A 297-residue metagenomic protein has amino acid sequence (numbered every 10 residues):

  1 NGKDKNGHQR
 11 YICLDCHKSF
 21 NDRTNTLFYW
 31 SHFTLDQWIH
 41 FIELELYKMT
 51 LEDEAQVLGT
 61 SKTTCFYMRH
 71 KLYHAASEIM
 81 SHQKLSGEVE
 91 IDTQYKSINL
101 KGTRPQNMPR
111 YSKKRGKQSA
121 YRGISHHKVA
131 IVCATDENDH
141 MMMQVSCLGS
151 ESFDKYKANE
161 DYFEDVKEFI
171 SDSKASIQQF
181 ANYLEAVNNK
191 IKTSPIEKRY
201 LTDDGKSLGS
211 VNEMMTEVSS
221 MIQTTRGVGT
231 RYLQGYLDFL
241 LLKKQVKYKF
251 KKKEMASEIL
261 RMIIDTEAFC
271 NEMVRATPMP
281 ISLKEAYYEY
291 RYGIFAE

Functional and structural regions predicted by a protein language model:
N1-E297: Residue-level recognition of single "structural anchor" positions that define or cap local secondary structure
